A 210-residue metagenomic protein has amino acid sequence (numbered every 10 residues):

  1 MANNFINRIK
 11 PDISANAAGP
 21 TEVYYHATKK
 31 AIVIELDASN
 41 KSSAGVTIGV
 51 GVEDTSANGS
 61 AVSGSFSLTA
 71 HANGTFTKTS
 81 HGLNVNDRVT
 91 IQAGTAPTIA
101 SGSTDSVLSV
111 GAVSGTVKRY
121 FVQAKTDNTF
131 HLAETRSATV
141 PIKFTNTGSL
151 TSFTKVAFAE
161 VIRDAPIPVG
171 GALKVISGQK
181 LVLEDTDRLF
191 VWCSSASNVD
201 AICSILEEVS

Functional and structural regions predicted by a protein language model:
M1-A31, T47-G49, E53, E184-R188 (+1 more regions): C-terminal interaction-tip segments
A15-A18, H71-N73, P168-L173: Solvent-exposed, conformationally flexible loop/turn segments
E22-K30, K41, T77-G82, L181-L183: Extracellular and analogous surface-interaction loops
A31-N40, V89-I91, D187-V191: A short beta-strand element within beta-rich, extracytoplasmic domains of secreted/secretory-pathway proteins
A38-S43, H81, S194-A196: Short solvent-exposed strand-capping/beta-turn motif centered on an Asx-Ser/Thr pair
E53-N58, V156-R188: Intrinsically disordered, low-complexity Pro/Gly/Ser/Thr-rich segments with frequent PxxP/GP/PP motifs and embedded
N58-A157: Small/polar beta-strand repeat architecture
G94-T95, G178, S194: Short, surface-exposed secondary-structure boundary micro-motifs
